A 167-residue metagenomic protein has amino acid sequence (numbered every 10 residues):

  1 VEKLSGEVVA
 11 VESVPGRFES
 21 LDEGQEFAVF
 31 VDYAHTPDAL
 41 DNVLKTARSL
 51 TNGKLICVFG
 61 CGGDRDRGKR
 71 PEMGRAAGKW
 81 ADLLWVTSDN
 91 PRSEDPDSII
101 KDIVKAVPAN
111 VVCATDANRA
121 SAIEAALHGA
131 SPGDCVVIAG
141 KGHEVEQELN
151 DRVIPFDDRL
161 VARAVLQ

Functional and structural regions predicted by a protein language model:
V1-Q167: ATP-dependent carboxylate-amine ligase
